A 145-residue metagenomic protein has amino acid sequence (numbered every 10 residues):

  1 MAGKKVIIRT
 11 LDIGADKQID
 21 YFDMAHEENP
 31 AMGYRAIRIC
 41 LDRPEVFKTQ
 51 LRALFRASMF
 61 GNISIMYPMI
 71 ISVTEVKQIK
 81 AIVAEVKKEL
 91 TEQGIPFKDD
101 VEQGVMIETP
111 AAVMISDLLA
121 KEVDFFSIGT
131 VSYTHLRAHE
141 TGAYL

Functional and structural regions predicted by a protein language model:
M1-A143: Conserved alpha/beta-domain cores
